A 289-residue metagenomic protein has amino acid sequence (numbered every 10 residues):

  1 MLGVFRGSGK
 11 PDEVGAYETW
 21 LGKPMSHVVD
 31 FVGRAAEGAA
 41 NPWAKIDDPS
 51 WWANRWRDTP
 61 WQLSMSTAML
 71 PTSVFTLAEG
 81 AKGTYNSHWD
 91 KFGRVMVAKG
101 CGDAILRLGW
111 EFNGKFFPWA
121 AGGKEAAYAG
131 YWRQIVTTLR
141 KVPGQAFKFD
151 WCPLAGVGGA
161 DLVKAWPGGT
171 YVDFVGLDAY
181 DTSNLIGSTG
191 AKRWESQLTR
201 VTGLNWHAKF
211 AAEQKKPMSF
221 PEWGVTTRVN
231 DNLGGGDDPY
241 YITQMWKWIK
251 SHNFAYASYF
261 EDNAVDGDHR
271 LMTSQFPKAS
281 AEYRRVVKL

Functional and structural regions predicted by a protein language model:
L2-K99, G236-F254, F260-V287: N-terminal carbohydrate-binding/catalytic regions of secreted carbohydrate-active enzymes
R6, V32, L63-T67, L108-W110 (+4 more regions): A cross-domain feature marking catalytic cores of carbohydrate-active enzymes and several ubiquitous metabolic/repair
P24-M25, G169-V175, K215: Glycine-enriched alpha-helix->loop->beta-strand junction motifs that scaffold or abut catalytic
V28, L106, D173-V175, E222 (+1 more regions): Conserved, mostly hydrophobic/aromatic
A40-P60, S64-S66, T170, Y180-V229: Glycoside hydrolase catalytic-domain groove-lining segments
R55-T59, V95-A104, I135-F147, N205-M218 (+2 more regions): A structural motif corresponding to the C-terminal end of an alpha-helix and its immediate exit/capping segment
A78-V172, D178-T199, N230-G236, D266-R285: Active-site cleft segment of glycoside hydrolase catalytic domains centered on the general acid/base Glu
E222-N232, P239-Q244: Short, local alpha-helical segments
